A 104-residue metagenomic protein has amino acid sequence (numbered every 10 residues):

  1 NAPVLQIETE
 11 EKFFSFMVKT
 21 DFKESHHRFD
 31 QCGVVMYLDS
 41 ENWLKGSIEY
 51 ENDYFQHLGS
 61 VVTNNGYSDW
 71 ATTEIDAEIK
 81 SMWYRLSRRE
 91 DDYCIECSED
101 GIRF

Functional and structural regions predicted by a protein language model:
N1-F104: Extracellular glycan-recognition regions
